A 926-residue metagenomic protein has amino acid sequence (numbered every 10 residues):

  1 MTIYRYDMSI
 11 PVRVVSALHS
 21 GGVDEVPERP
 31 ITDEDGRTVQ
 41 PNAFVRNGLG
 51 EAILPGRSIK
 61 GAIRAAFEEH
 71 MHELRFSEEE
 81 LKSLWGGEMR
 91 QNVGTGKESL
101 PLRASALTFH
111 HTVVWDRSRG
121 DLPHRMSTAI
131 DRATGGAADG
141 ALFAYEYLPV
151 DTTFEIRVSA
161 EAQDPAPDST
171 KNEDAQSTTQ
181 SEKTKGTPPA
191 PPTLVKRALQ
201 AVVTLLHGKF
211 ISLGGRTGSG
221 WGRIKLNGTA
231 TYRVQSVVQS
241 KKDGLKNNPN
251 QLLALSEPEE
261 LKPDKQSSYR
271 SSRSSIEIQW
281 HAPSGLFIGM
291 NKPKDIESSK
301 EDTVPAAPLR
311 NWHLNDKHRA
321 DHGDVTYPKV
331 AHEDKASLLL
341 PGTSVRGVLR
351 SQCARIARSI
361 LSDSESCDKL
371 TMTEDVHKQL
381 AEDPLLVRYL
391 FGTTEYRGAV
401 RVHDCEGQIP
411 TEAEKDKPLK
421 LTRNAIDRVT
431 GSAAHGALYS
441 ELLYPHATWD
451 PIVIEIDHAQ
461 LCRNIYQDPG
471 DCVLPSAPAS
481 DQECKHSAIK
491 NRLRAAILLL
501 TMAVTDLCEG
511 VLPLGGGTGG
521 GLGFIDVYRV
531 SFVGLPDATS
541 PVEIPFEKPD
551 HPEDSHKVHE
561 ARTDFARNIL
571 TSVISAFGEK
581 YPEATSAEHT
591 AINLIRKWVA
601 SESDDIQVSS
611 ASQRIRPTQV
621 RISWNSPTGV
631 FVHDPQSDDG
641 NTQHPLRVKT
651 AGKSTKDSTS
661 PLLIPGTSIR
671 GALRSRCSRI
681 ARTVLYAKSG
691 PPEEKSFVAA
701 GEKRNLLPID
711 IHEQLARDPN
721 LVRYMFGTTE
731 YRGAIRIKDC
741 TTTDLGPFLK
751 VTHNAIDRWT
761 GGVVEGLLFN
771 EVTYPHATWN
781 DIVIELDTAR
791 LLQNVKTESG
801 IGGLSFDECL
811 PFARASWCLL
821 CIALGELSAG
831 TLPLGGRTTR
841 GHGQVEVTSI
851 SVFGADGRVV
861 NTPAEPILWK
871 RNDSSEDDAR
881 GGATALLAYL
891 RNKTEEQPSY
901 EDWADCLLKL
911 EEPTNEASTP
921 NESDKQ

Functional and structural regions predicted by a protein language model:
M1-Q926: RNA-binding basic/glycine-rich loop and surface signature characteristic of RAMP-family CRISPR effectors
